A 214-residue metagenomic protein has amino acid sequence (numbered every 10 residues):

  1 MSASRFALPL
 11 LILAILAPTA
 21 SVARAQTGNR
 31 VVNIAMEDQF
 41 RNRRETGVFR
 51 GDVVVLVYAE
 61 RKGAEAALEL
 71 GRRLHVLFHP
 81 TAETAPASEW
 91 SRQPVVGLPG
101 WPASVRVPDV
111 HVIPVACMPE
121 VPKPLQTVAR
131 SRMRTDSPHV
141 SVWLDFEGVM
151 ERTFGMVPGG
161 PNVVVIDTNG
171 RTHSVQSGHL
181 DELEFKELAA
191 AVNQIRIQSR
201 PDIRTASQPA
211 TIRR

Functional and structural regions predicted by a protein language model:
M1-S4: N-terminal secretory signal peptides that target proteins for export/translocation
A7-P18: Bacterial N-terminal signal peptides
T19-A25: Sec/Tat signal peptide C-region and signal peptidase I cleavage site
V31, Q93, G100-P158: Short, internal strand/loop/helix patches that form the active-site neighborhood or redox-interaction surface
I34-V53: A short beta-strand-turn-helix
V48-G71: Short active-site neighborhood of thiol/selenol oxidoreductases, capturing the structured segment around
L70-V112: Conserved helix-turn-beta segment immediately C-terminal to the redox Cys motif in thioredoxin-like folds
G148-V149, P158-R214: Thiol-/selenol-based redox modules, centered on thioredoxin-like and closely related oxidoreductase domains
